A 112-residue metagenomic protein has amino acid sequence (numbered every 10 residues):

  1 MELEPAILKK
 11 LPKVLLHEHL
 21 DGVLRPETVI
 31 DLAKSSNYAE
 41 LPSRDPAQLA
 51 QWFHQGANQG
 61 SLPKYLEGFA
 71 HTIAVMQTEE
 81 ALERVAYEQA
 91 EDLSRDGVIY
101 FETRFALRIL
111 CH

Functional and structural regions predicted by a protein language model:
M1-H112: Metal-cofactor-binding active-site regions of metalloenzymes
